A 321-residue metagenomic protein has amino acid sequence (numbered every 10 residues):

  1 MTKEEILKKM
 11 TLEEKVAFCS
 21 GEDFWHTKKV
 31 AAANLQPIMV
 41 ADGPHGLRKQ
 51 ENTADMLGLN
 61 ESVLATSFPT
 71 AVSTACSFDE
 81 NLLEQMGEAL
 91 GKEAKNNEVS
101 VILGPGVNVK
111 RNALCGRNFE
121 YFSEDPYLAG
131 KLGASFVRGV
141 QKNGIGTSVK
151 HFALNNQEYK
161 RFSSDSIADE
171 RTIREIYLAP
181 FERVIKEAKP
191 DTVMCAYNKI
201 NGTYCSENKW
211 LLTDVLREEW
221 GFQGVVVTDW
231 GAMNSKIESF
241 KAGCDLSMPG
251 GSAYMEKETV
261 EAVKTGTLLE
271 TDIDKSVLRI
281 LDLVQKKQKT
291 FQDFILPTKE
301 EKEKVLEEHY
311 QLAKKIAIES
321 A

Functional and structural regions predicted by a protein language model:
M1-A321: Glycoside hydrolase catalytic-domain context in secreted enzymes
